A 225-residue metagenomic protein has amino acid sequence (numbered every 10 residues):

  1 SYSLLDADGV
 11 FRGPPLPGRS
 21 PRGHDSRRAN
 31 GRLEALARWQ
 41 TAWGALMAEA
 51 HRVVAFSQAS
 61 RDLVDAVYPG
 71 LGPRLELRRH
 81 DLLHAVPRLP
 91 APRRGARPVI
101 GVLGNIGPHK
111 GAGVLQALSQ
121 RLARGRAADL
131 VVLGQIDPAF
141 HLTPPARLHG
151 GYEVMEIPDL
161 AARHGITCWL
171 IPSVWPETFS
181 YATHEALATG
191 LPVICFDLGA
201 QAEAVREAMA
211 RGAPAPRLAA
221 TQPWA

Functional and structural regions predicted by a protein language model:
F11-V53: Membrane-proximal helix-turn-helix segments that form the acceptor-binding/catalytic region of lipid-linked
A45, E49, R61-L83, A208: Helix-loop-beta element that forms the nucleotide-linked donor phosphate-binding surface in glycosyltransferases
P92-K110, Q116-S119: Conserved donor-binding/catalytic core segment of Leloir-type glycosyltransferases
G134-G165: Nucleotide-activated donor-binding/catalytic signature segment of Leloir-type glycosyltransferases, i.e., the conserved
P158, T183-A188, A202-E203: Short alpha-helical segment that forms part of, or immediately flanks, the ligand-binding pocket in carbohydrate-active
L170-S180, A202-E203: Nucleotide-sugar-dependent
P192-C195: Short hydrophobic beta-strand element within catalytic cores of glycosyltransferases and related nucleotide-activated
A202-A225: Change "using UDP/GDP/dTDP sugars" to "using nucleotide sugars
